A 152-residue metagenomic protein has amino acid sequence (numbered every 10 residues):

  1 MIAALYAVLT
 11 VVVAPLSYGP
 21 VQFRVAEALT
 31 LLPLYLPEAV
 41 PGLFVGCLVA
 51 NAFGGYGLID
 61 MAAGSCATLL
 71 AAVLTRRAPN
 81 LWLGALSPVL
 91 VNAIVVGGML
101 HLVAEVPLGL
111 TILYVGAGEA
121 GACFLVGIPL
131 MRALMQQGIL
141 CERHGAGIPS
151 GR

Functional and structural regions predicted by a protein language model:
M1-P41: Hydrophobic transmembrane alpha-helices
Y6, T10, G46-N51: Small-polar-interrupted transmembrane alpha-helices in polytopic inner-membrane proteins
P15-P20, A28, L48-R152: Membrane-embedded alpha-helical hairpins and interfacial helices in multi-pass inner-membrane proteins
V40-F44, T111: Membrane-interface alpha-helices at helix entry/exit sites of multi-pass transporters
